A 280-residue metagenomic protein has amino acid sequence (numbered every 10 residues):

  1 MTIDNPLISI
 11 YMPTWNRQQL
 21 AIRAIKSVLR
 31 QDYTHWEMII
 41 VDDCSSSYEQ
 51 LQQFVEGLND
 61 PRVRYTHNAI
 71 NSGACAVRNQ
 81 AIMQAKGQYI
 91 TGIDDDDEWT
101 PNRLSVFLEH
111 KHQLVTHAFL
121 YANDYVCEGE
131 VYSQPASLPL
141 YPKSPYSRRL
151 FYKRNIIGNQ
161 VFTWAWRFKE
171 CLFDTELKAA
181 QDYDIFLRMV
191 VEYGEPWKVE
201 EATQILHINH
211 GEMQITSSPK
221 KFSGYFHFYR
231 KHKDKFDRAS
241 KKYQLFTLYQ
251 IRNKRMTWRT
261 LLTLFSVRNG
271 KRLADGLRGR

Functional and structural regions predicted by a protein language model:
M1-L29: N-proximal low-complexity "stem/linker" segments adjacent to membrane-targeting elements
T2-N5, V191-P196, E201-R280: C-terminal subregions of glycosyltransferases and related glycan-biosynthesis enzymes
I25-H67: Acidic donor-binding segment of Leloir-type glycosyltransferases
Y48, D97-H110: Acidic donor-binding/catalytic loop of UDP-sugar-dependent glycosyltransferases, especially processive GT2
D60, A76-V77, S105-R167, I215-F222 (+1 more regions): Flexible acidic/His/Gly-enriched loops in nucleotide-sugar-dependent glycosyltransferase catalytic domains
N68-A85: Glycine-rich, basic loop-to-helix element that forms the pyrophosphate-binding segment of sugar-nucleotide handling
I90: Short aromatic/hydrophobic "clamp" motif used to bind/position activated sugar donors
Y141-K221: Conserved nucleotide-sugar donor-binding catalytic segment
